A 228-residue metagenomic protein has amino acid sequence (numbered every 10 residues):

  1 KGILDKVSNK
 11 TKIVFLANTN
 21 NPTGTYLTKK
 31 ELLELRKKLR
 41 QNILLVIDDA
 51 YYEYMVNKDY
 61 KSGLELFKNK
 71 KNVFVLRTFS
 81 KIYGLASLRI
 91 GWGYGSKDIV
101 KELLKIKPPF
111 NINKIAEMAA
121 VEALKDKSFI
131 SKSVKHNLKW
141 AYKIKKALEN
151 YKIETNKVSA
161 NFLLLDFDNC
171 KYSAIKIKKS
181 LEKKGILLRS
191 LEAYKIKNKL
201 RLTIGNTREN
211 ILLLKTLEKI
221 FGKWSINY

Functional and structural regions predicted by a protein language model:
K1-K58: Active-site phosphate-binding strand-loop segment of PLP-dependent enzymes
K30, K179-K184, R189, A193-Y228: PLP-dependent enzyme catalytic core of the Aspartate aminotransferase-like
E31-N42, S62-N69, E102, K132: Catalytic-core regions built around general acid/base machinery
N72-E149, I153-N156: PLP-dependent aminotransferase class I/II
S87, S159, K195-N198: Short acidic/glycine-enriched loop/turn segments that link adjacent beta-strands
S96, K125, D168-N169, G205: Residue-level recognition of strand-loop junctions within catalytic nucleotide-signaling folds
L138, N150-K184, L200, I204: Conserved PLP-binding catalytic core of the aspartate aminotransferase-like
